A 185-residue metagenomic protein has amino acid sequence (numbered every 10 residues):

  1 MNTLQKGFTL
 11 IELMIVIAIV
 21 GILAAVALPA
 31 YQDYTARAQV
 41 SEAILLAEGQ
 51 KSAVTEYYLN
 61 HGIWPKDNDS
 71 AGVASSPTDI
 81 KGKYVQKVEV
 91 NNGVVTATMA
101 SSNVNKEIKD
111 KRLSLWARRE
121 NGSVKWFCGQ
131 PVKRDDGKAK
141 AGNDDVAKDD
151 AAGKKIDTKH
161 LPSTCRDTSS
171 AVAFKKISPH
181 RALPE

Functional and structural regions predicted by a protein language model:
M1, A24-A27, K51, Y57 (+3 more regions): Short linear sequence motifs
N2-E42, L46, Q50: N-terminal single-pass transmembrane signal-anchor helix
P29-Q32, T55-E56, G82: Intrinsically disordered, low-complexity segments enriched in small/polar residues
A36-P65, S75: Membrane-proximal N-terminal amphipathic helix
L59-E185: Periplasmic/extracellular, small/polar-rich flexible segments of pilin-like filament-forming proteins
